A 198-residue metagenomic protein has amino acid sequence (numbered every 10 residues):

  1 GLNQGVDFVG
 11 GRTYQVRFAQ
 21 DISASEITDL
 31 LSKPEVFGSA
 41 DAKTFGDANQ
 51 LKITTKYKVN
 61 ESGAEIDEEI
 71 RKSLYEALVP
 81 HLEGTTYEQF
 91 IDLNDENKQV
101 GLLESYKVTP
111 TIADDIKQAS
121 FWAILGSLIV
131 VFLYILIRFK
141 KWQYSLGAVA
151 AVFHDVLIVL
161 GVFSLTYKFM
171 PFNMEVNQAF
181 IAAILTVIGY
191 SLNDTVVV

Functional and structural regions predicted by a protein language model:
G1-V198: A structural signal for conserved, well-ordered secondary-structure elements that form binding/interaction cores
